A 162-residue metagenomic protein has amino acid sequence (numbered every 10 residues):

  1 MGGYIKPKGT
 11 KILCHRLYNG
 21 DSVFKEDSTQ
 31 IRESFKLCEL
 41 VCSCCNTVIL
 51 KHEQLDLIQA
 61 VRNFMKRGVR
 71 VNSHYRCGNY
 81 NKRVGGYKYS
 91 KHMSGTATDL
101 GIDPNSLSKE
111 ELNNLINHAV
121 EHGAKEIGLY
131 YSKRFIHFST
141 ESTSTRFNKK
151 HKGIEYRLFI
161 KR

Functional and structural regions predicted by a protein language model:
M1-R62, S142, I154-R162: Extracytoplasmic cell-surface/polysaccharide-interacting catalytic and binding patches
Y4-I5, Y89, S94, I102-R162: Catalytic cores and adjacent binding grooves of peptidoglycan-active enzymes
S28, F35, N79, V84 (+1 more regions): Solvent-exposed, flexible loop/coil residues
C42-C44, R70-Y75, S108-N113: N-terminal start-of-chain detector that recognizes signal peptides and the immediate post-cleavage beginning
D56-G85: Extended, low-complexity, intrinsically disordered C-terminal regulatory tails of eukaryotic serine/threonine kinases
F64-K66, M93-A97: Short connector loops at helix/strand junctions that flank enzyme active sites, especially segments positioning acidic
V69, T98, I136: A broad, low-specificity signal marking well-ordered, structured residues that form hydrophobic/aromatic
